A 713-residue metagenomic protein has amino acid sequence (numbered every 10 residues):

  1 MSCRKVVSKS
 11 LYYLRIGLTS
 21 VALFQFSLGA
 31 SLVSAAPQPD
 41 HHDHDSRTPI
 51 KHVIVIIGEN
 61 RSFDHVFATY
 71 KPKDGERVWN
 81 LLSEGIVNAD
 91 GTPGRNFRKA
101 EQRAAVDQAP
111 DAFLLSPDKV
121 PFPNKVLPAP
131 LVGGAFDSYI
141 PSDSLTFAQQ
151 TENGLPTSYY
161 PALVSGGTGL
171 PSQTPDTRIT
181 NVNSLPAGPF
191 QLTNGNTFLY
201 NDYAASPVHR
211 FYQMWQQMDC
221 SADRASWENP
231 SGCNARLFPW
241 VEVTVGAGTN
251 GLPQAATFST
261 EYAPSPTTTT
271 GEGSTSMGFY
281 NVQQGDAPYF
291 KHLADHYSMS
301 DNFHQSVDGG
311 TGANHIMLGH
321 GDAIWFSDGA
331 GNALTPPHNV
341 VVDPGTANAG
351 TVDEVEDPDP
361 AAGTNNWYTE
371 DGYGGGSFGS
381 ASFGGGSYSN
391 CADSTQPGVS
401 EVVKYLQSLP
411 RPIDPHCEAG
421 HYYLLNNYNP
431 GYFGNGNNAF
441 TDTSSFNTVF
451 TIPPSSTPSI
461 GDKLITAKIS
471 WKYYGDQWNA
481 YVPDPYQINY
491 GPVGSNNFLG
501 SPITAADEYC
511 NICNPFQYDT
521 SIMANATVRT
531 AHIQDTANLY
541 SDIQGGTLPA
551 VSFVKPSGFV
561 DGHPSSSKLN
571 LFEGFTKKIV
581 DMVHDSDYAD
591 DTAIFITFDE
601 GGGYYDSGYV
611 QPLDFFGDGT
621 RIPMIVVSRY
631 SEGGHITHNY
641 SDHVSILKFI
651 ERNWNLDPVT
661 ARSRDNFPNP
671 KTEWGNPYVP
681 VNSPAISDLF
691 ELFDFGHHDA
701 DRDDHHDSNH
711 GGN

Functional and structural regions predicted by a protein language model:
M1-Y12: N-terminal secretory signal peptides that target proteins for export/translocation
V6-V7, I16, V33: Short hydrophobic transmembrane-like helices used for membrane targeting/insertion
S10, L23-F26, S34: Short intrinsically disordered, low-complexity segments
R15-G29: Bacterial N-terminal signal peptides
A35-N713: N-terminal pro-sequences and low-complexity stem/linker regions of secreted or lumenal proteins
